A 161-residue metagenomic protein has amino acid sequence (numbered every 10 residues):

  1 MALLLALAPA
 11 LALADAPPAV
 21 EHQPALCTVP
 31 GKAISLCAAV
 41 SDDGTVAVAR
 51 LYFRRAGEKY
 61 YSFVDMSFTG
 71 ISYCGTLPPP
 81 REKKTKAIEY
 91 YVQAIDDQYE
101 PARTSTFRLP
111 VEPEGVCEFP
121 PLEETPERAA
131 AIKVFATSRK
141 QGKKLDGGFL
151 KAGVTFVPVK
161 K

Functional and structural regions predicted by a protein language model:
M1-A12: Bacterial N-terminal signal peptides
L13-K161: Glycan-association/targeting regions that enable binding to alpha-glucans and other polysaccharides
